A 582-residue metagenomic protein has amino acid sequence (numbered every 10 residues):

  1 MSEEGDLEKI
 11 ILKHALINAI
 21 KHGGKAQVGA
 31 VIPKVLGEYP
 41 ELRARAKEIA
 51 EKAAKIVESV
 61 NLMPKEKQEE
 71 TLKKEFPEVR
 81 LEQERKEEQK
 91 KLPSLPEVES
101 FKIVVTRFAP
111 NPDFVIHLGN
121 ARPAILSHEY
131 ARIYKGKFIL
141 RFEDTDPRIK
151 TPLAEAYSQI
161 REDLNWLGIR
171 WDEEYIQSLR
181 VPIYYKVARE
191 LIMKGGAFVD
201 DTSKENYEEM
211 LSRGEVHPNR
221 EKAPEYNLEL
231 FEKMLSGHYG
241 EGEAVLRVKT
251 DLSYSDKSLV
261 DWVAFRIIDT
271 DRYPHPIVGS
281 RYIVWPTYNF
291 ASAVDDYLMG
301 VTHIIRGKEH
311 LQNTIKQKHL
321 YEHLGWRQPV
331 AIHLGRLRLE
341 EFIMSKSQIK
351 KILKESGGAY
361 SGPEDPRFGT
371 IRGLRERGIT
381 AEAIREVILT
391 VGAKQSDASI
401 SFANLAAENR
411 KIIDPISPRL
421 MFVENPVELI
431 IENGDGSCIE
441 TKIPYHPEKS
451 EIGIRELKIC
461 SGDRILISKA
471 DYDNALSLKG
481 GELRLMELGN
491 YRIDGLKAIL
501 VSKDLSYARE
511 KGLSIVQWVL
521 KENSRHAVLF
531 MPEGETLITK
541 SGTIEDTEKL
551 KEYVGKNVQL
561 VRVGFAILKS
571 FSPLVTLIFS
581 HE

Functional and structural regions predicted by a protein language model:
S2-V28, K34-N219, E309-I343, I352-G357: N-terminal Rossmann-like or analogous alpha/beta NTP/dinucleotide-binding catalytic cores that position adenine
A19, G23-Y39, R43-A46, P363-R455: Extended, domain-scale alpha-helical bundle/helix-rich regions
E38, F101, S437-E582: C-terminal accessory/binding modules appended to enzymatic or scaffolding proteins
E51-S59, M63-P96, G436-I467, G512-I515 (+1 more regions): Proteolytic maturation boundary segments
T106-D113, I139-D146, Y297-I305, D365-I371 (+1 more regions): Glycine- and acidic
R122-R132, A156-Y157, R161-L164, S280 (+3 more regions): Structured alpha-helical segments in the cores of large, soluble enzyme domains
S127, I160, L191, D296 (+3 more regions): Residue-level signal for inorganic ion chemistry
E190, K194-K350, A359-Y360, T370 (+4 more regions): Active-site cores that bind ATP or allylic diphosphates and position pyrophosphate for catalysis
